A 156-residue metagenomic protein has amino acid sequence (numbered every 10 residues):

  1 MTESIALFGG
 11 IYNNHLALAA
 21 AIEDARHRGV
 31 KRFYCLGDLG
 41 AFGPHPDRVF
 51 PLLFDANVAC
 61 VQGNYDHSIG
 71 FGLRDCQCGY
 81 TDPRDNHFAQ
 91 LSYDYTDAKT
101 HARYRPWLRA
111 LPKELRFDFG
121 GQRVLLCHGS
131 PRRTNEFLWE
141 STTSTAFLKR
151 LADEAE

Functional and structural regions predicted by a protein language model:
M1-A56: N-terminal active-site segment of His-dependent metallophosphoesterases
S4-G10, R123-P131: Active-site-proximal beta-strand elements of phosphoester/diester hydrolases
Y12, L39-G40, Y65-D66, S130-R132: Catalytic metal-binding/acid-base residues of hydrolase active sites
L16, P44, I69-G70, T134: Conserved protein kinase catalytic core
A25-V30, F119-G120, D153-A155: Glycine-rich phosphate-binding loop signature in dinucleotide/nucleotide-binding domains
R32-G37, S130-E136: Short, basic, glycine/proline-bearing loop/turn elements
C35, D118-F119: Generic beta-strand structural signal
D55-F117, L126, L138-A155: Active-site neighborhood of divalent metal-dependent phosphoester bond hydrolases
